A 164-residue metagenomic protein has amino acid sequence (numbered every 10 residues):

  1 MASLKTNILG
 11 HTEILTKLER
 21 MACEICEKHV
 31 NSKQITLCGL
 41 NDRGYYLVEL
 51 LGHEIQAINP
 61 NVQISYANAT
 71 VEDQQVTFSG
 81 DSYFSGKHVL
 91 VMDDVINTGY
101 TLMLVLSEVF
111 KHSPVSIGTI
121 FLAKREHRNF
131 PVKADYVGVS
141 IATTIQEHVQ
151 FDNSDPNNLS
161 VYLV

Functional and structural regions predicted by a protein language model:
M1-V164: PRPP-associated nucleotide enzymes
